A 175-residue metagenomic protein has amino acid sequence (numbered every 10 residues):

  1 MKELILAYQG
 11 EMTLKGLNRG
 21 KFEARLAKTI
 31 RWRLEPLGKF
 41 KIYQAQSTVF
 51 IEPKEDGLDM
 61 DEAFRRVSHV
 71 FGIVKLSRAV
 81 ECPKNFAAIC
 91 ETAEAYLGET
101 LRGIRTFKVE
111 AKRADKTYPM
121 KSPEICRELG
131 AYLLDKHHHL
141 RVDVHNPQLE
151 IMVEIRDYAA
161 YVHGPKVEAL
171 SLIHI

Functional and structural regions predicted by a protein language model:
M1-I173: RNA-binding accessory domains that recognize and position tRNA/RNA substrates
